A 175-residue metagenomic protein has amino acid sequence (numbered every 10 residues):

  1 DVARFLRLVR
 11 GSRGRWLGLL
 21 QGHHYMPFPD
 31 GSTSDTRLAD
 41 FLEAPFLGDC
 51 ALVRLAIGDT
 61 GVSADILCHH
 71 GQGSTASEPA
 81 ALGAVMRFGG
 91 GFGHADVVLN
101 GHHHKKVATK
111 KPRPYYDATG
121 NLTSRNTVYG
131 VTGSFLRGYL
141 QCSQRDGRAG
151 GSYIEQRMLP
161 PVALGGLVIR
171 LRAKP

Functional and structural regions predicted by a protein language model:
D1-L47: Core catalytic region of metal-dependent phosphoesterases/phosphodiesterases, especially metallo-beta-lactamase-like
R10, F46, D59-G61, G91 (+1 more regions): Generic structural signal for beta-strand residues in well-ordered domains
Q21, I57, C68-Q72: Short, structured patches in soluble enzyme cores that scaffold and shape functional sites
P29-D30, L55-A64, L140-Q141: Short, solvent-exposed polar/charged micro-motifs at secondary-structure junctions
L47-D49, A163: Residues that act as N-cap/strand-start positions at coil-to-secondary-structure junctions
D49-D59, K111-R113, G120: Short acidic-hydrophobic surface loop/beta-edge motif
S63-L67, Q72-L171: Conserved beta-sheet core of the metallophosphoesterase superfamily
